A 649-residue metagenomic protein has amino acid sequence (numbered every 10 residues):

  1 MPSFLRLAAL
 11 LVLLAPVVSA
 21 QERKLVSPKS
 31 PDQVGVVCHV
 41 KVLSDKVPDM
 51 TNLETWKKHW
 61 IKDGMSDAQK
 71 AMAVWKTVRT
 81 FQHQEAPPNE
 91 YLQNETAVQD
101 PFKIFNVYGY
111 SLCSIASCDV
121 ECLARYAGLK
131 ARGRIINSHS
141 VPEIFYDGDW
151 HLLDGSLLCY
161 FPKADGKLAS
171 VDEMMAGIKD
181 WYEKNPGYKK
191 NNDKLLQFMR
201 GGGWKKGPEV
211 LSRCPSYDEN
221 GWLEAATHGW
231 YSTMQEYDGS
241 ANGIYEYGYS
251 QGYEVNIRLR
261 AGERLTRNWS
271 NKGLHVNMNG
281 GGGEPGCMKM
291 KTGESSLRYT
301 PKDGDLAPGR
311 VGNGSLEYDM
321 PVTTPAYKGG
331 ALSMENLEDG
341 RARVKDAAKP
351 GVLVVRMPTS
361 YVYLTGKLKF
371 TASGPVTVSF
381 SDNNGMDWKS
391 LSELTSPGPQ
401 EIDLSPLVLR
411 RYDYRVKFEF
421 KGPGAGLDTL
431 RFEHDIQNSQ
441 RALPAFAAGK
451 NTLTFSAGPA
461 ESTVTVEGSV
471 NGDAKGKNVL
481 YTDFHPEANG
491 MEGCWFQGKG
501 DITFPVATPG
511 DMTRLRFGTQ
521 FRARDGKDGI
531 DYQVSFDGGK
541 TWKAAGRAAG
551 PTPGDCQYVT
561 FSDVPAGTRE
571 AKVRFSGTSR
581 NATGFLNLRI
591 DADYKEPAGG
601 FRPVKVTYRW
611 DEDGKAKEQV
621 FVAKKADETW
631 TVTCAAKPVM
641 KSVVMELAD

Functional and structural regions predicted by a protein language model:
E22-Y108: Secondary-structure boundary elements
Q84-D147, P162-A164: Active-site neighborhood of thiol-dependent amide/isopeptide-bond enzymes
F145, D149-T323: His-Asp-centered catalytic microenvironments across diverse enzyme cores, prominently the transglutaminase-like
L337-Y363, N489-R514, M640-L647: Short beta-strands within extracellular/lumenal beta-sheet-rich domains
T359, P375-V376, D382, W388-E433 (+3 more regions): Beta-sandwich interaction modules
Y361-G374, G510-R524: A short beta-strand element within beta-rich, extracytoplasmic domains of secreted/secretory-pathway proteins
S379-G385, Q533-G539: Conserved Ser/Thr-centered positions that define the repeating blades of beta-propeller domains
R411, F420-G472, L515, G577-D649: Exposed low-complexity, polar/acidic, P/S/T/G-rich flexible segments that act as propeptides, protease-susceptible
